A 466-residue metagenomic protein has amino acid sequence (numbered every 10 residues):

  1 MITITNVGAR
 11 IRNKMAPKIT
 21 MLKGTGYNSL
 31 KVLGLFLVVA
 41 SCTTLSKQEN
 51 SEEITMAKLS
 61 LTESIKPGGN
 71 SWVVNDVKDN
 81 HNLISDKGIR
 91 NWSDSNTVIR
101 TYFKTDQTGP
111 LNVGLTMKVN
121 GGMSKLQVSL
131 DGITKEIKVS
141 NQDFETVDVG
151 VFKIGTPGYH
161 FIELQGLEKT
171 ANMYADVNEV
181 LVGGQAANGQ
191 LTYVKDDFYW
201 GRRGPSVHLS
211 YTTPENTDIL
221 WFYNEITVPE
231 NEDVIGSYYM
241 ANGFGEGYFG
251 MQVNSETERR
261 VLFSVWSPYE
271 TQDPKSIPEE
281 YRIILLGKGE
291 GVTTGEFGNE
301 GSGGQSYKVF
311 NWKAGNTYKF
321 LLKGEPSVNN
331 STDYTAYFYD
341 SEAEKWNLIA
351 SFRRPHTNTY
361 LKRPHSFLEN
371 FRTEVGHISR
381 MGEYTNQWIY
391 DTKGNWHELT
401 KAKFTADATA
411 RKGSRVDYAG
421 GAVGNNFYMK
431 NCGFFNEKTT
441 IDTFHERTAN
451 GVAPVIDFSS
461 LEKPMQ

Functional and structural regions predicted by a protein language model:
M1-E52: Bacterial Sec-dependent N-terminal signal peptides
E49-N311, K319-P326, N330-Q466: Extracytoplasmic
